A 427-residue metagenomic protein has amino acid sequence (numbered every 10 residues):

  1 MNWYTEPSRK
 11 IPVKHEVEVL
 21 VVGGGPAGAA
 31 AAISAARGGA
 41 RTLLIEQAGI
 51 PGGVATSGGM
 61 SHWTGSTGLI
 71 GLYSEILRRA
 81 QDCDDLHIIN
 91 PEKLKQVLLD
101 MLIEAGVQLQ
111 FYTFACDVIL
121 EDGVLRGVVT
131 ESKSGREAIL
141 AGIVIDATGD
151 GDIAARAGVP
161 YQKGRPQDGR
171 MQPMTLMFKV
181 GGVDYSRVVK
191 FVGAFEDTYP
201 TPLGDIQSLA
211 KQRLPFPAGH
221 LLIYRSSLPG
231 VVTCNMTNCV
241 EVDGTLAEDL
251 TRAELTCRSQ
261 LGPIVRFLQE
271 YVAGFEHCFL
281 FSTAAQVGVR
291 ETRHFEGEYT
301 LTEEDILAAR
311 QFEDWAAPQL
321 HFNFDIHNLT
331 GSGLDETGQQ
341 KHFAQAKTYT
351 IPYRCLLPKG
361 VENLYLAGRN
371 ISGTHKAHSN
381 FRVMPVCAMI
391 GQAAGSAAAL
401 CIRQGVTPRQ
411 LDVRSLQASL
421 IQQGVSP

Functional and structural regions predicted by a protein language model:
E6-K10, V54, E131-S132, R136-I143 (+1 more regions): Flavin (FAD/FMN)-binding glycine-rich loop and adjacent Rossmann-like elements that form
S8, K14-E16, S34-R41, E46-V124 (+2 more regions): Conserved N-terminal/central alpha/beta ligand/cofactor-binding core
I11-G25: Beta1/beta-strand and adjacent pyrophosphate-binding region of the FAD-binding site in flavoprotein oxidoreductases
L20-V22, A31, G123: Membrane-embedded transmembrane-helix bundle of lipid-linked glycan/lipid transferases
G28: N-terminal Rossmann-fold NAD(P) dinucleotide-binding loop
A32-I33, A398: Generic hydrophobic/aromatic pocket-lining and core-packing "Φ" positions
T113-I143: Aromatic/His-enriched, Gly/Pro-containing loop or helix-boundary segments that lie immediately adjacent to catalytic
